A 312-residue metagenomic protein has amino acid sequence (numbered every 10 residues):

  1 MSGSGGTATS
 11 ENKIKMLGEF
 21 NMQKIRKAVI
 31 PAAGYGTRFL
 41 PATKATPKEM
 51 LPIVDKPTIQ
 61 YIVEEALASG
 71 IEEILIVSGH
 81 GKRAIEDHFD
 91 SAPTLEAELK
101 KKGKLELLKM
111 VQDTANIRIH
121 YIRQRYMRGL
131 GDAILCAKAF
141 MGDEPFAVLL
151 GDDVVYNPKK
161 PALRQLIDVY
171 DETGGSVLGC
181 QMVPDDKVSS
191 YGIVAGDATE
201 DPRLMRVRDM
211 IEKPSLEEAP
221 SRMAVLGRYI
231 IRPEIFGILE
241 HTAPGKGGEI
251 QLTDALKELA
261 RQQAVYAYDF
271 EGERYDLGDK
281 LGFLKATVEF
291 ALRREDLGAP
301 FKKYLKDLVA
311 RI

Functional and structural regions predicted by a protein language model:
S2-S4: Short linear segments in intrinsically disordered or otherwise low-structure-confidence regions
T7, K13-I30, R38, P52 (+2 more regions): Conserved N-terminal catalytic core of the sugar/cofactor nucleotidyltransferase
L17-I25, G196, D201-R206, P220-I312: Conserved alpha/beta core of the MobA/IspD/sugar-nucleotide pyrophosphorylase nucleotidyltransferase superfamily
Y35, D153: Active-site metal-binding loops of divalent metal-dependent hydrolases
M50, I119-Y121, S176-L178, V265-A267 (+1 more regions): Conserved beta-strand scaffold positions in the cores of enzyme catalytic domains, especially in NTP/NDP-utilizing
Y61, E65, A84, D132 (+9 more regions): Alpha-helical scaffold segments in soluble metabolic enzymes
V154-G237, T242, K246: Conserved core of the sugar-phosphate nucleotidyltransferase
